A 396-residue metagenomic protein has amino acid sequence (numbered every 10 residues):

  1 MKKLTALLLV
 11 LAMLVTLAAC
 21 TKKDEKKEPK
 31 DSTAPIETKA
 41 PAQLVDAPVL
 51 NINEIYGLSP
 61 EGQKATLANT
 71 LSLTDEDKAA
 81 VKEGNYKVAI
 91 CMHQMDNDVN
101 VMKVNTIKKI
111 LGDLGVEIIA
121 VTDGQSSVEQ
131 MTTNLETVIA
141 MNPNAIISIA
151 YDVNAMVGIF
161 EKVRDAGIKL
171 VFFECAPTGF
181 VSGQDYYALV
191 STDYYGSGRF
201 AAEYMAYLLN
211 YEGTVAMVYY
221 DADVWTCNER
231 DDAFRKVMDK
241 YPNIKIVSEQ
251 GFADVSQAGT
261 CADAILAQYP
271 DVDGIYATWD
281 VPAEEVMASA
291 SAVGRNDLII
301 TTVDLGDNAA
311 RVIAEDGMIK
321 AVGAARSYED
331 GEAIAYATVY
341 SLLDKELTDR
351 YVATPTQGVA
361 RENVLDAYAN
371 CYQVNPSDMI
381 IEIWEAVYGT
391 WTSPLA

Functional and structural regions predicted by a protein language model:
L4-K22: Sec-dependent N-terminal signal peptides of Gram-positive bacterial secreted proteins and lipoproteins
C20-A396: A residue-level marker of the well-folded mature domains of exported/periplasmic proteins
